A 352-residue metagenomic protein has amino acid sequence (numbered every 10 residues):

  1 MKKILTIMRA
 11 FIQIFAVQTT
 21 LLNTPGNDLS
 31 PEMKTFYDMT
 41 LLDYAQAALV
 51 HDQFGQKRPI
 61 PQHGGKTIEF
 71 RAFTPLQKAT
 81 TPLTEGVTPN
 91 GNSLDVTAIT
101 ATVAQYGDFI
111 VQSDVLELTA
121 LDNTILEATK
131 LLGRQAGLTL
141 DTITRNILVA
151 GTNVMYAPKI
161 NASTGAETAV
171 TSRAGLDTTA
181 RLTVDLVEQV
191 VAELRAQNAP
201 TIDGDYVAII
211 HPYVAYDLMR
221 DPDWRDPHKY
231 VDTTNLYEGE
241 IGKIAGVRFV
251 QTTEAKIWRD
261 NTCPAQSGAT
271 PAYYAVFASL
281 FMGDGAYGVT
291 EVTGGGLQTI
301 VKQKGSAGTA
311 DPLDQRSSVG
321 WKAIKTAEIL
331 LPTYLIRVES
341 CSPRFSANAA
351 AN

Functional and structural regions predicted by a protein language model:
I4-L5, A10-T102, L335, A349-A350: N-terminal "assembly arms/tails" that initiate or stabilize quaternary assembly in self-assembling proteins
A16-F54, G165-E193, Y213-N352: Sequence/fold signature of self-assembling virion shell proteins
G64, A104-A120, T124, V191 (+1 more regions): Structured, hydrophobic secondary-structure cores that serve as assembly/anchoring elements
F70, K130, R134, A208 (+2 more regions): Hydrophobic alpha-helical segments involved in membrane association or supramolecular assembly
A72-T74, I210-P212, Q251: Flexible glycine-/small-residue-rich
T74, D114, A323-A327: Beta-strand elements of well-folded, non-transmembrane domains
S93-A120, V289-G295: Short acidic, glycine/tyrosine-flanked loop/strand segments centered on an H-E-D-like triad
L116-A196, A350-N352: Alpha-helical scaffold segments that mediate packing/assembly in large oligomeric complexes
